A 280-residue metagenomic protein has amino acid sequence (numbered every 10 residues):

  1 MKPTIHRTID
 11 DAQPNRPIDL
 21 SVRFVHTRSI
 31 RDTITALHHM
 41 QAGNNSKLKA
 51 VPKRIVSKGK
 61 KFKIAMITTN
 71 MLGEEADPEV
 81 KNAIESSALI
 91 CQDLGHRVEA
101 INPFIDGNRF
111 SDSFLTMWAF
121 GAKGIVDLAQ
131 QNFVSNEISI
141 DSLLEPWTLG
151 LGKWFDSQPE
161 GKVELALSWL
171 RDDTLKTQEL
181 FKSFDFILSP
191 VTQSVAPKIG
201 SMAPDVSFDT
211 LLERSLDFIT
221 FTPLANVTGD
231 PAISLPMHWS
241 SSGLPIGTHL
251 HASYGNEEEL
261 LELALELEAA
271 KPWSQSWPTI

Functional and structural regions predicted by a protein language model:
K2-S87, E262, K271-I280: A short helix-breaking turn/cap at a secondary-structure junction
K58-I67, A119-Q178, P190, S194 (+1 more regions): Short helix-loop capping/hinge segments that flank enzyme active sites or metal/cofactor-binding pockets
T69, P103, F184, S189-S194: Short, well-ordered beta-to-alpha junction loops that form the rim of enzyme active sites and present histidine/acidic
G73, V195-A196: Short glycine-rich, flexible loops that bind phosphorylated cofactors or substrates
A76-P103, V126-I138, E164-F184: Acyltransferase
P197-F218: Short, surface-exposed loop/helix-turn segments at secondary-structure junctions that function as lids/hinges flanking
L224-N226: Conserved short alpha-helical elements in the N-terminal third of ANL/AMP-binding
L244-S253, L260-L261: Short, well-ordered beta-strand elements
